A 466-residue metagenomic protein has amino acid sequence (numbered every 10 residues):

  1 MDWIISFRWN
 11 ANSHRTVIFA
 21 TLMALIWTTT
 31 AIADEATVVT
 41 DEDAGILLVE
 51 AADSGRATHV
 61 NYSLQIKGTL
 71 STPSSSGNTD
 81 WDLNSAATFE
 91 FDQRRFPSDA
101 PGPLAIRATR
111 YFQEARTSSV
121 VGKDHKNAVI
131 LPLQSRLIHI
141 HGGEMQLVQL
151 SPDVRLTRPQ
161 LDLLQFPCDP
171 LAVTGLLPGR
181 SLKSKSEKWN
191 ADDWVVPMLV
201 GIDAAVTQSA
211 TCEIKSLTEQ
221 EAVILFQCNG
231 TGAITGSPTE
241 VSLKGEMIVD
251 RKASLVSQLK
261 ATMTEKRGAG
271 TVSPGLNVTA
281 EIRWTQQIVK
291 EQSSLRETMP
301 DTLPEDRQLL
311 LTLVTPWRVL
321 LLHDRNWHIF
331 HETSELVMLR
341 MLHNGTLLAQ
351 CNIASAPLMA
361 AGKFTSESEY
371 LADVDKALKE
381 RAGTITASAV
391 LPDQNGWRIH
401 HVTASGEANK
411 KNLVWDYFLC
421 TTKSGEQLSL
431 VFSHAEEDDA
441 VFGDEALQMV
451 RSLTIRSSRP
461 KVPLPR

Functional and structural regions predicted by a protein language model:
M1-H14: N-terminal secretory signal peptides that target proteins for export/translocation
V17-T28: Bacterial N-terminal signal peptides
T29-A33: Sec/Tat signal peptide C-region and signal peptidase I cleavage site
D34-E332, M338, T346, P357-M359 (+4 more regions): Signature of exported/secreted
L259, C351, D416, G425-A435 (+1 more regions): Short, well-ordered beta-strand elements
E281-E291, W327, L428-R466: Surface-exposed amphipathic alpha-helical segments
L303-L310, E380-A387, A404-S405, P463-R466: Gram-negative outer-membrane assembly/targeting C-terminal domains
L371-K423: Signature of long, low-cysteine stretches enriched in small and polar/charged residues
